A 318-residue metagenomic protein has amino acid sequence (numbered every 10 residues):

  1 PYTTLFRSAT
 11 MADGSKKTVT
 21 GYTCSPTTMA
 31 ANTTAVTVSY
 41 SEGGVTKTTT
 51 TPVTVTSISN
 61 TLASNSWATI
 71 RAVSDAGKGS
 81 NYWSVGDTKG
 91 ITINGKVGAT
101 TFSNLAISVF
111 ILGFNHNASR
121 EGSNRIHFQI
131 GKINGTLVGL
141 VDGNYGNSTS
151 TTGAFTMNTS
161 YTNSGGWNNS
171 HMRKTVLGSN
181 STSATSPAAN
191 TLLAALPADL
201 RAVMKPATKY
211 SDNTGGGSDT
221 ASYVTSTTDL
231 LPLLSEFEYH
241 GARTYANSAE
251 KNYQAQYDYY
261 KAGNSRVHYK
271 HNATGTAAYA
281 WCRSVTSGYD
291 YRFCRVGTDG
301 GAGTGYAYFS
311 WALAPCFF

Functional and structural regions predicted by a protein language model:
Y2-L5: Short, small-residue-biased leader/transition segments that mark boundaries at the very start of proteins
R7-A12: Acidic, Ser/Thr
S15-K47, T51: Serine/threonine-rich, repeat-prone extracellular segments and beta-strand-based repeat modules of secreted/surface
T51-S57: Interdomain boundary/hinge segments at the C-termini of tandem beta-sandwich modules
I58-F318: Collagenous Gly-X-Y triple-helix signature in extracellular proteins
